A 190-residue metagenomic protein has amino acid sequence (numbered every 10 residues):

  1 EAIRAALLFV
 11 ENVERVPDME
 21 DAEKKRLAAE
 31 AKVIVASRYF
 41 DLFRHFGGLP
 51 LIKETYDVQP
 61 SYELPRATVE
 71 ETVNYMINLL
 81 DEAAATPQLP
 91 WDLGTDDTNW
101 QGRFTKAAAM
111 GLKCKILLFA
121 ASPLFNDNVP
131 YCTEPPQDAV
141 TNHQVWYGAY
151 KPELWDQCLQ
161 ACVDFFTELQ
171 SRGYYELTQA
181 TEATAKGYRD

Functional and structural regions predicted by a protein language model:
E1, A28, G47-L49, V73 (+2 more regions): An aromatic- and glycine-enriched ligand-binding surface/loop that stacks and positions planar moieties
E1-F46, P60-D97, Q101: Conserved, well-structured interaction surfaces
M19, L51-E54, D92-T95, L177-T178: Short, hydrophobic secondary-structure boundary micro-motifs
T55-Q59: Short edge-strand/loop segments of extracellular domains
